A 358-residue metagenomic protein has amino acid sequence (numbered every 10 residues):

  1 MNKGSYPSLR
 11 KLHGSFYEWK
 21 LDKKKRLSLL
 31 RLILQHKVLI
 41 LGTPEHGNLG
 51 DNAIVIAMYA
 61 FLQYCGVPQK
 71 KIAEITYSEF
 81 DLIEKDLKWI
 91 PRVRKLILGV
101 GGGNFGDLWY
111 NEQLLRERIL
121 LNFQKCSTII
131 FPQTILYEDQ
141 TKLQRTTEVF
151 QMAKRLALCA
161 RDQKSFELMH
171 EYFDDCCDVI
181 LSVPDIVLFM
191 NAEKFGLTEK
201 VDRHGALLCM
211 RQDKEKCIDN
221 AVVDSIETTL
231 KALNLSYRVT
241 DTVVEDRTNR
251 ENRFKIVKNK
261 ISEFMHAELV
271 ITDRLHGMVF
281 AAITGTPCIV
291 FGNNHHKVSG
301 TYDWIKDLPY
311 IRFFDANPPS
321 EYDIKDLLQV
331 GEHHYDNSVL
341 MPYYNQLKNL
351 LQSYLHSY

Functional and structural regions predicted by a protein language model:
M1-Y358: Active-site anion-handling motifs in enzyme catalytic cores
